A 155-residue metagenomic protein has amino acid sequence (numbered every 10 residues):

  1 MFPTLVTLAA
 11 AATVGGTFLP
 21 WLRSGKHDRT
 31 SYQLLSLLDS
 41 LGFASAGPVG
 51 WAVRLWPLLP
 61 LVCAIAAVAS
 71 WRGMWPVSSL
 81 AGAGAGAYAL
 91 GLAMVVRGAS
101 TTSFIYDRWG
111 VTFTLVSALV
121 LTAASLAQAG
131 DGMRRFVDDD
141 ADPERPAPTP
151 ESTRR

Functional and structural regions predicted by a protein language model:
M1-R155: Compact integral membrane and secretory-pathway proteins
